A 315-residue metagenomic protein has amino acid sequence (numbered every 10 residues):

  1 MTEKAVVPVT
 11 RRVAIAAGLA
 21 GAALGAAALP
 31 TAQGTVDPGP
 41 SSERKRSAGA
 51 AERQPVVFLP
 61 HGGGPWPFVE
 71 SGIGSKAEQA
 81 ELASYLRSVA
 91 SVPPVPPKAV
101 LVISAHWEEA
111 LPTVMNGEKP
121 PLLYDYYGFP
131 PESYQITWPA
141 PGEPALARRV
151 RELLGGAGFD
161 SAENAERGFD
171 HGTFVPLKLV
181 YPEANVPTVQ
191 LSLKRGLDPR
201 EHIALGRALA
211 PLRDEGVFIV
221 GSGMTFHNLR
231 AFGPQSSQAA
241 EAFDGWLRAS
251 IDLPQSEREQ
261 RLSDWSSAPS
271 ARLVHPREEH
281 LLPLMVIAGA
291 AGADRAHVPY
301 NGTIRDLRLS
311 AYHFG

Functional and structural regions predicted by a protein language model:
T2-A22: N-terminal secretory signal peptides and thylakoid transit peptides that target proteins across membranes
G25-P38: Bacterial Sec-dependent signal peptides at the C-terminal "C-region" and cleavage site
D37-A157, S161: A short aromatic-anchored loop/beta-hairpin motif
Q54-P60, A99-H106, L191, L212-T225 (+1 more regions): Beta-strand elements within well-structured catalytic alpha/beta cores of enzymes that handle phosphate/sulfate esters
E81-A90, R200-E215: Long, well-ordered alpha-helical scaffolding segments within enzyme catalytic domains, especially pronounced
S133-P141, E163, S192-P199, A271: Flexible, glycine/proline-enriched loop segments at strand-loop-helix junctions that form or flank small-ligand binding
L146-E201: Internal, conserved structured core segments that host functional sites
G156, V186-P187, R195-L197, A204 (+2 more regions): Surface-exposed, charge/polar-rich loops and edge strands
